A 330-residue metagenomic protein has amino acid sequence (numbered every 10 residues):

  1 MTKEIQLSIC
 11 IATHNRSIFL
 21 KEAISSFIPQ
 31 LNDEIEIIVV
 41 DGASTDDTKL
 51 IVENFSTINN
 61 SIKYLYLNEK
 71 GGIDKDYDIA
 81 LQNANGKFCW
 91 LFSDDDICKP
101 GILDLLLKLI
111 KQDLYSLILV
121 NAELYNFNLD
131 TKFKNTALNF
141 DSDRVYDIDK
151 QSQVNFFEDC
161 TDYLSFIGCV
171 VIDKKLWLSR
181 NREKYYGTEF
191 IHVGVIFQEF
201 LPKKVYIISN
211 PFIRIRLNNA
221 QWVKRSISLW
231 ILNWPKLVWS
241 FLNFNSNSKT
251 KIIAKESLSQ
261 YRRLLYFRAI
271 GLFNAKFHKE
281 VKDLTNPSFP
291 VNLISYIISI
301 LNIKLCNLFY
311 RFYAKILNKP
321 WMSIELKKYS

Functional and structural regions predicted by a protein language model:
M1-N233: Nucleotide-sugar donor-binding/catalytic module of glycosyltransferases that assemble extracellular/cell-envelope
G194-F197, L201, I207-S330: C-terminal subregions of glycosyltransferases and related glycan-biosynthesis enzymes
